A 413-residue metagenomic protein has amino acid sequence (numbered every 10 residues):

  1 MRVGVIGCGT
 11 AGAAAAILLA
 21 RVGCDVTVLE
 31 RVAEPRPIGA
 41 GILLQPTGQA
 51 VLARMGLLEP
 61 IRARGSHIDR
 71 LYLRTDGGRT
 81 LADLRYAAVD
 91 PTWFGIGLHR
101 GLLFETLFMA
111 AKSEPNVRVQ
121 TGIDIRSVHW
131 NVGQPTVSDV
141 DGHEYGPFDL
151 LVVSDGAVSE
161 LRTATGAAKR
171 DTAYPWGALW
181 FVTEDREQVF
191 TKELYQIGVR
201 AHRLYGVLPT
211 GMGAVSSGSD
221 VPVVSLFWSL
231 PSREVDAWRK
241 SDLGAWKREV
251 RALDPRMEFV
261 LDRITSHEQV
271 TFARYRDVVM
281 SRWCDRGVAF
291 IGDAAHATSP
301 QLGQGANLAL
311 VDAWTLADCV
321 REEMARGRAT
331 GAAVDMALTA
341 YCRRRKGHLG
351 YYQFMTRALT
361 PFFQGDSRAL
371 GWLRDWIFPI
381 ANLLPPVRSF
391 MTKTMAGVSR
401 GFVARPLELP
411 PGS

Functional and structural regions predicted by a protein language model:
M1, D318-S413: C-terminal helical "tail/cap" subdomain of flavin- and related membrane-associated enzymes
M1-V3, A20, T47-T165, K169-V182 (+4 more regions): Conserved N-terminal helical subregion
C8-G9: Glycine-rich Rossmann-fold phosphate-binding loop(s) that bind the pyrophosphate of adenine dinucleotide cofactors
G12-A13: N-terminal Rossmann-fold NAD(P) dinucleotide-binding loop
A20-G39: Glycine-rich FAD pyrophosphate-binding loop
A33-A53: Conserved N-terminal glycine-rich FAD pyrophosphate-binding loop of Rossmann-like flavoproteins
A82-W93, L98-H99, D141-H143, V158 (+1 more regions): Conserved FAD/dinucleotide-binding core of flavoprotein oxidoreductases
L230-A325, G331-A333: FAD/FMN-dependent oxidoreductases across multiple families
